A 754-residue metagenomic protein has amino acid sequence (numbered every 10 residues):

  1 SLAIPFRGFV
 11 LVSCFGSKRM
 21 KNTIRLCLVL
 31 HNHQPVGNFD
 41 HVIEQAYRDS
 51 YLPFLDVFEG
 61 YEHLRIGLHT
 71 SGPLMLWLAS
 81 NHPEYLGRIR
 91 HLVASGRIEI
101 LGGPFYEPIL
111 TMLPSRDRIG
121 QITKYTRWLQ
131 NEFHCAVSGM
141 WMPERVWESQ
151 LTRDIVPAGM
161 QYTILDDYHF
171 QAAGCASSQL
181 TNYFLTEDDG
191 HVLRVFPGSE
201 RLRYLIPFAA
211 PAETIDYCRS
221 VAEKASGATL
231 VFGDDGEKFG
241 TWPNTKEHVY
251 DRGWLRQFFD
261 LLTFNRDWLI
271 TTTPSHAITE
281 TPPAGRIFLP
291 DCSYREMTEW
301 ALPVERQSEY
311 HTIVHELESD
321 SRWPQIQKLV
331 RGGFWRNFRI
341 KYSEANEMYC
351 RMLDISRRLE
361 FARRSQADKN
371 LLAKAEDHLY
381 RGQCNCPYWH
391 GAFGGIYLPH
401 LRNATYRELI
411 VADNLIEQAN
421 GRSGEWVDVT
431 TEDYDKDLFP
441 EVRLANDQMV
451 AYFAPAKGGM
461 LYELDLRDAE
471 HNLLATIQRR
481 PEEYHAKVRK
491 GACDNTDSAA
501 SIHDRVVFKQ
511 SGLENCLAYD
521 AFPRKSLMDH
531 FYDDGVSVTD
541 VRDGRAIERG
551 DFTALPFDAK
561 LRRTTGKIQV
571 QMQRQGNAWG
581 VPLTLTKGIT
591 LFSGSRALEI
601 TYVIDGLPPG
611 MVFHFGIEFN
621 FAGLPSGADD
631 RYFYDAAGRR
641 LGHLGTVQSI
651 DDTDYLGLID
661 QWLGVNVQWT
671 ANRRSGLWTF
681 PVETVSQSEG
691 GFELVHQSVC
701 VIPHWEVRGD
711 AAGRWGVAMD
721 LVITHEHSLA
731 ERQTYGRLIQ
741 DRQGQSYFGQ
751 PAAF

Functional and structural regions predicted by a protein language model:
K21-L52, E59-Y61, L180-L193, E200-R201 (+8 more regions): Active-site and substrate-binding clefts of carbohydrate-active enzymes
T23-P114, G120-Q121, S138-M142, Q161-D167 (+1 more regions): Short, well-structured secondary-structure segments
E44-R48, R116, G120, D447-K560 (+1 more regions): Acidic-aromatic substrate-binding/catalytic surfaces of carbohydrate-active enzymes
D117-P143, H191, R219-F232, V603: CE4/NodB-like, metal-dependent polysaccharide N-deacetylase domain that modifies extracellular/periplasmic N-acetylated
T123-Q179, K238-F258: Catalytic domains of cell-wall/extracellular-matrix polysaccharide-remodeling enzymes, centered on de-N-acetylation
D433, A546-T586, G594-T601, D605-L607 (+1 more regions): Beta-strand-rich recognition/accessory modules
A456-E470, T476-E482, K487-R489, V581-L585 (+2 more regions): Acidic (Asp/Glu-rich), glycine- and aromatic
M611-H614, F619-S686: Active-site/ligand-binding surface loops and adjacent short beta/alpha elements that line catalytic pockets across
